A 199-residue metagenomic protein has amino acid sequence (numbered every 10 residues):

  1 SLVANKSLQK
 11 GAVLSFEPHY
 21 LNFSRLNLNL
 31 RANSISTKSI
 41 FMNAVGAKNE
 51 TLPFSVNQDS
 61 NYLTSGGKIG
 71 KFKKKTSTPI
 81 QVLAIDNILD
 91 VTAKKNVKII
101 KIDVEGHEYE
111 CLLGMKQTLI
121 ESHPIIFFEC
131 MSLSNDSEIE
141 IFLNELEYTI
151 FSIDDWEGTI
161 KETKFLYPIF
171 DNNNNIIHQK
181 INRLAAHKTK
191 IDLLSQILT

Functional and structural regions predicted by a protein language model:
S1-T199: Phosphate/nucleotide-binding beta-alpha loop and adjacent structural elements of enzyme active sites
